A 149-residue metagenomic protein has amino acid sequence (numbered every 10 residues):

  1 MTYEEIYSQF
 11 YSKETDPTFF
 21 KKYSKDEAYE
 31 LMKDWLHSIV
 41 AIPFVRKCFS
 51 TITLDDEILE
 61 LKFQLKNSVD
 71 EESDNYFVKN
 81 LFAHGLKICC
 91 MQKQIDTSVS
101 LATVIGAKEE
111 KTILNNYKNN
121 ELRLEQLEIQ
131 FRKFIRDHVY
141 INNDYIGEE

Functional and structural regions predicted by a protein language model:
M1-D74, D137-E149: Conserved short "hinge" loops at termini or chain/domain junctions
F10-K13, N75, M91, N120 (+2 more regions): Generic hydrophobic, helix-prone segments enriched in Leu/Val/Ile
C48, C90-A102: Short, solvent-exposed secondary-structure capping/transition elements
D56, S98-E110: Short E/K-rich amphipathic alpha-helical oligomerization segments
N75-I95: Elongated alpha-helical scaffolds
L81, I88, E110, L114-Y117 (+1 more regions): Amphipathic alpha-helical coiled-coil segments with heptad-repeat character
N115-E149: Polybasic, proline/glycine-rich intrinsically disordered low-complexity segments
